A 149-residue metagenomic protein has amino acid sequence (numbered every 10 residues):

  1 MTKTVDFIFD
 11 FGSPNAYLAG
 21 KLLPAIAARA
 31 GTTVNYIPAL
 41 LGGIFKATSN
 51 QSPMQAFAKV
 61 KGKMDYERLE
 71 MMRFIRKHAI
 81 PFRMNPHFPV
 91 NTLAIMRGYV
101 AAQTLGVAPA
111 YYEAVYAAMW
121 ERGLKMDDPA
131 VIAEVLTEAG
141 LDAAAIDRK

Functional and structural regions predicted by a protein language model:
M1-L22: Local sequence-structure signature of Cys/Sec-based thiol-disulfide redox active-site neighborhoods
T2, I8, A25, M71-R73 (+3 more regions): Residue-level signal for the start and early helices of compact helical domains
T2-D6, S52, M64-L69, A144-I146: A generic short-segment signal for beta-strand/edge and adjacent turn/coil regions
I8-G12, N85-H87, K149: Short strand-loop junctions, especially beta-strand C-caps/beta-turns that link beta-sheets to coils or alpha-helices
L18-R122: Structural alpha/beta surface segment adjacent to cysteine/selenocysteine redox centers across thiol/disulfide enzymes
T104, A114-A117, E121-K149: GST-like fold's C-terminal all-alpha helical module
